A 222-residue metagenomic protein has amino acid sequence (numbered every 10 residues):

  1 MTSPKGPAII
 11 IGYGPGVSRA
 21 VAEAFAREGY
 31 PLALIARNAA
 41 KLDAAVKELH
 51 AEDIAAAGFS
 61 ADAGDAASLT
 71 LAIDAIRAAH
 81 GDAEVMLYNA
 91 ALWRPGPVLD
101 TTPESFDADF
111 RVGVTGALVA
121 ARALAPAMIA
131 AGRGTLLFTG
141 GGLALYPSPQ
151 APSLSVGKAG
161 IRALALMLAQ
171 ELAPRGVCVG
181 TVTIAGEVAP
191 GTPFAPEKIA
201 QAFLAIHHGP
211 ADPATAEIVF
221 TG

Functional and structural regions predicted by a protein language model:
G14-P15: Conserved glycine-rich cofactor-binding loop
Y30-A44: Conserved glycine-rich Rossmann-like NAD(P)H-binding loop of the short-chain dehydrogenase/reductase
L49-A67: Rossmann-fold cofactor-recognition segment
A72, L87, A120-L124: Hydrophobic positions on the long internal alpha-helix of Rossmann-like NAD(P)-dependent oxidoreductase domains
L92, L99-L118, I161: Catalytic Tyr-X3-Lys loop
V112-A130: Amphipathic alpha-helical dimer-interface segment in Rossmann-like NAD(P)H-dependent oxidoreductases
I129, T135-G160, L166, A173 (+1 more regions): Catalytic loop of short-chain dehydrogenase/reductase
L166, P174-G222: C-terminal helical subdomain
